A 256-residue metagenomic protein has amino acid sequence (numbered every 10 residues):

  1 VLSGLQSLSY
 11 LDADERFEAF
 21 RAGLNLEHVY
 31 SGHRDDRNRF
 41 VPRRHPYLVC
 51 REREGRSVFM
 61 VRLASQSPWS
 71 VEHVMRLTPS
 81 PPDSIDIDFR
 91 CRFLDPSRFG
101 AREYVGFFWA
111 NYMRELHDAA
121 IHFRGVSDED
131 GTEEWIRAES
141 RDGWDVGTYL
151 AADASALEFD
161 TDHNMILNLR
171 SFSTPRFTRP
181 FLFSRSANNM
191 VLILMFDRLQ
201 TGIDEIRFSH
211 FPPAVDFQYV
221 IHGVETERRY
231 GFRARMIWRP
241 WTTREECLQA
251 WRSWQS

Functional and structural regions predicted by a protein language model:
V1-L2, L8-F20, S65-H73, S97-G100 (+3 more regions): Short, surface-exposed beta-strand/loop "edge" segments at domain boundaries and coil↔beta transitions
V1-L5, Y10, G55-A64, L182 (+1 more regions): Generic recognition of long tandem-repeat/solenoid scaffolds
V1-V49: Acidic-aromatic substrate-binding/catalytic surfaces of carbohydrate-active enzymes
Y30-S84, C91-P96, G100: Extended, loop-rich substrate-binding clefts of extracytoplasmic carbohydrate-active enzymes
V49-S57, S80-P81, V126-D128, S186-A187 (+1 more regions): Short, ordered beta-strand-loop transition motifs
P82-A138, R244: Acidic (Asp/Glu-rich), glycine- and aromatic
A120-N164: Glycine-rich (often Gly-Gly/Gly-Pro-rich) flexible segments and glycine-rich loop motifs, frequently accented by
A152-S256: Beta-strand-rich recognition/accessory modules
